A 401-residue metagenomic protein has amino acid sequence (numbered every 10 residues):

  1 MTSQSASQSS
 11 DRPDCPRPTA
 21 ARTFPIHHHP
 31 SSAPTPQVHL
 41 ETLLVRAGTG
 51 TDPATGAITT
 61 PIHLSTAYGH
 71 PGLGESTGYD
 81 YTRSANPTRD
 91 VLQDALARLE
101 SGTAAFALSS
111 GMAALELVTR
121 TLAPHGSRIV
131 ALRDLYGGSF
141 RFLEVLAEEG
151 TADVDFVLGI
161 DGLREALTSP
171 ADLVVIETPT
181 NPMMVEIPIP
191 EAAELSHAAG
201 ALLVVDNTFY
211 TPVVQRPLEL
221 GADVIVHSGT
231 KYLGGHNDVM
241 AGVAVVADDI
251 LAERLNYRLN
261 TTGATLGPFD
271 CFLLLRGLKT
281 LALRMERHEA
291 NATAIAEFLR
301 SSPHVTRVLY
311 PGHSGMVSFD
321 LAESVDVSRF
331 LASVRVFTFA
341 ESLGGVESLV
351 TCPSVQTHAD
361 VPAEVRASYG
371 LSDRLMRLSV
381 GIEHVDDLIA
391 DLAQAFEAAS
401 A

Functional and structural regions predicted by a protein language model:
T2, R12-N86, L92-A95: N-terminal "arm"/small-domain region of PLP-dependent enzymes with the aminotransferase-like
T2-Q4, Q8, C15-H27, E144 (+3 more regions): PLP-dependent enzyme catalytic core of the Aspartate aminotransferase-like
A33-P34, A105-H304, L309: Conserved PLP-enzyme active-site core in the AAT-like
T35-P36, E41, A47, P87 (+5 more regions): Positively charged, small/polar-rich N-terminal and surface patches that mediate targeting and assembly and bind
I62-H63, P71-V91, A95-R98, L349-M376: Glycine-rich phosphate/pyrophosphate-binding loop and adjacent beta-alpha nucleotide/cofactor-binding cores
A67-L117, G138-V145: Conserved N-terminal alpha-helix of the aminotransferase class I/II PLP-enzyme fold
T262-G263, V334-S342, A395-A401: A common structural junction motif
R307, P311-M376, V380: Conserved C-terminal alpha-helix-loop-beta "cap" of PLP-dependent enzymes that closes/shapes the active-site mouth
